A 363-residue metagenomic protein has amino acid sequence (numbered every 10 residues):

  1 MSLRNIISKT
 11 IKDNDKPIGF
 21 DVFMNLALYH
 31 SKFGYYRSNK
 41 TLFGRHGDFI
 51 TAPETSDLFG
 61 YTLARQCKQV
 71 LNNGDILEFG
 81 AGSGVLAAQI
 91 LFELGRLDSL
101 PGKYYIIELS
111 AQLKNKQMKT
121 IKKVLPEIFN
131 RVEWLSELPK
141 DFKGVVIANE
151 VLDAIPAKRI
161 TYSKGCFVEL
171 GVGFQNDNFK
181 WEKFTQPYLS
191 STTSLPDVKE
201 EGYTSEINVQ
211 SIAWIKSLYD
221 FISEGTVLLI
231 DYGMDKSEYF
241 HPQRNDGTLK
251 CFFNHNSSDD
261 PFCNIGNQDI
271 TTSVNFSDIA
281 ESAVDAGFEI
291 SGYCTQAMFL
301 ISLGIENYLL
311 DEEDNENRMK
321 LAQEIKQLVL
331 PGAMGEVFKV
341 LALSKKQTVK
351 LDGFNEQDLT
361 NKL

Functional and structural regions predicted by a protein language model:
M1-F79, S83-E137, F142, M298 (+1 more regions): Rossmann-like AdoMet
A27, V146, I279: A residue-level signal for conserved active-site and pocket-lining positions in enzyme catalytic cores
F59, V146, D231: Conserved RecA-like P-loop NTPase ATPase core
A111, L152, M234: Short, glycine/acidic-enriched loop or turn micro-motifs at the edges of active sites
D141-K164, S205-V209, A213, Y219-L228: A short SAM/SAH-binding and catalytic strip from SAM-dependent methyltransferases
G144, F179, S258-F262: Short, charged, surface-exposed secondary-structure boundary motifs
I147-S194, P242-F252: A mobile, often basic/glycine-rich helix-loop segment that functions as the active-site lid/recognition loop
T193-L363: Long, Lys/Arg- and hydrophobic-enriched amphipathic alpha-helices
